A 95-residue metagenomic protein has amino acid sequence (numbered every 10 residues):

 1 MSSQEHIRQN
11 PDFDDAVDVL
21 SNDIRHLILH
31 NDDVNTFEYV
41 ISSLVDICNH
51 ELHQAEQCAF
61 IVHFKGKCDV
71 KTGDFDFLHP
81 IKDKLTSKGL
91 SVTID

Functional and structural regions predicted by a protein language model:
S2-D95: Terminal domain-initiation and capping elements
